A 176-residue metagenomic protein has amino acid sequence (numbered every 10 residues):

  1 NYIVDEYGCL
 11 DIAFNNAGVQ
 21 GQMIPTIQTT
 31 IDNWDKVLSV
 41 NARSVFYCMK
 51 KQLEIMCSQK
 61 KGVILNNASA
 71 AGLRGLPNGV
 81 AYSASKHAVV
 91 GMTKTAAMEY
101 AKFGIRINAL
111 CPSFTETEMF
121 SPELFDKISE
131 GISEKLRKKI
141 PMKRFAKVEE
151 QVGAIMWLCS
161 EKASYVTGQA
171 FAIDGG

Functional and structural regions predicted by a protein language model:
M23-I27, R74-V80, K102-F103, K143 (+1 more regions): Active-site loop immediately N-terminal to the catalytic Tyr-X3-Lys motif of short-chain dehydrogenase/reductase
I24-T26, N33-D35, F125, L136: Substrate-binding pocket helix/loop in short-chain dehydrogenase/reductase
M49, S85, T93: Active-site helix of classical SDR
E54, M98-K102, S164: Alpha-helical segment proximal to the catalytic Tyr-Lys
S69: Residue(s) in the substrate-gating loop at a strand-loop-helix junction that position the organic substrate next
K102, F114-K139: A glycine/serine/threonine-rich, flexible loop-to-helix segment that serves as the NAD(P) cofactor-binding "lid"
A109, E130-V166, I173-G175: C-terminal helical subdomain
